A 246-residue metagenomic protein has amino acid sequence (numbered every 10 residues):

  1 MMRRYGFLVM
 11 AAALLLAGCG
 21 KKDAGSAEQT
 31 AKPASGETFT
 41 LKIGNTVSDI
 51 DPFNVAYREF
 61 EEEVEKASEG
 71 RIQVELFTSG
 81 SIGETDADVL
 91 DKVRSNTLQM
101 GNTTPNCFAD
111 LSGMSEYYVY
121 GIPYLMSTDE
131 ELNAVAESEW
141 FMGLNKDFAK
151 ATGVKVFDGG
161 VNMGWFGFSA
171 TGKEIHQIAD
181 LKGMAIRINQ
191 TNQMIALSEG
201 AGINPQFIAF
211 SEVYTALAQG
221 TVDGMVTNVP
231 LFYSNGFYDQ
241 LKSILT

Functional and structural regions predicted by a protein language model:
M1-Y5: Positively charged n-region of N-terminal signal peptides that target proteins for export
L15-G18: C-terminal motif of bacterial Sec signal peptides marking the signal peptidase cleavage site
G20-E131, K150-T246: N-terminal secretory/targeting leader peptides
S127-D147: A gly/proline- and charged-residue-enriched helix-loop-helix capping module
